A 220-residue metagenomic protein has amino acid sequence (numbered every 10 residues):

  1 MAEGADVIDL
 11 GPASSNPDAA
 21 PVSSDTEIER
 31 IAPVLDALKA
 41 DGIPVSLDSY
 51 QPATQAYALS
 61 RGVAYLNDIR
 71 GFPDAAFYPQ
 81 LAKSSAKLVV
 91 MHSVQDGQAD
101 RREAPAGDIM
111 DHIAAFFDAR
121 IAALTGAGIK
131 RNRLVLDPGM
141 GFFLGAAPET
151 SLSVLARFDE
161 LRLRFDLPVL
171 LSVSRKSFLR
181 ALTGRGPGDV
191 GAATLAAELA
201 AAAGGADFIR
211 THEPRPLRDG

Functional and structural regions predicted by a protein language model:
M1-D6, V34-A40: A short, N-terminal amphipathic alpha-helix
M1-G11, G204-G205: Catalytic domains of carbohydrate-active enzymes, especially glycoside hydrolases
A2, I43, D118-R133: Phosphate/pyrophosphate-binding loops at sites that engage ATP/ADP/AMP, CoA/4′-phosphopantetheine, polyphosphate
V7, S49, S60: Active-site loop-to-helix "anion-binding N-cap" substructures in soluble metabolic enzymes
D9, P44-S46: Short, conserved beta-strand segments within well-ordered enzyme catalytic domains that often line or immediately flank
S15-P33, A37, P44, P52 (+3 more regions): Active-site-adjacent loop and "lid" segments of alpha/beta metabolic enzymes
